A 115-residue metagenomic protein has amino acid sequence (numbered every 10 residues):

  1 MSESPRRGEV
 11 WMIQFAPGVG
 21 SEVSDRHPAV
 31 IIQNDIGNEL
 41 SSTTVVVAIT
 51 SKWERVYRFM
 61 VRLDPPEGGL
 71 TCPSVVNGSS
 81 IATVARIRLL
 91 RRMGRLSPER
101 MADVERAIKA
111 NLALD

Functional and structural regions predicted by a protein language model:
M1-D115: Conserved functional hotspots at enzyme active or ligand-binding sites that engage polyanionic ligands
